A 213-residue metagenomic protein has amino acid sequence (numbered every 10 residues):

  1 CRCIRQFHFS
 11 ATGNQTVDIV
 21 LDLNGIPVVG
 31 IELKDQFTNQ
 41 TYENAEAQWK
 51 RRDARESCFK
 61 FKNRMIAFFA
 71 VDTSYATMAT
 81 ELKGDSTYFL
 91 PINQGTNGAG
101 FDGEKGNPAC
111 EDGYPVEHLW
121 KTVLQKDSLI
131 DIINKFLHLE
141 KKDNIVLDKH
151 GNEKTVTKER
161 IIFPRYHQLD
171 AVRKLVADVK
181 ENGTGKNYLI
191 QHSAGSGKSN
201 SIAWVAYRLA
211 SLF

Functional and structural regions predicted by a protein language model:
C1-F213: ATP-dependent helicase/translocase motor core
